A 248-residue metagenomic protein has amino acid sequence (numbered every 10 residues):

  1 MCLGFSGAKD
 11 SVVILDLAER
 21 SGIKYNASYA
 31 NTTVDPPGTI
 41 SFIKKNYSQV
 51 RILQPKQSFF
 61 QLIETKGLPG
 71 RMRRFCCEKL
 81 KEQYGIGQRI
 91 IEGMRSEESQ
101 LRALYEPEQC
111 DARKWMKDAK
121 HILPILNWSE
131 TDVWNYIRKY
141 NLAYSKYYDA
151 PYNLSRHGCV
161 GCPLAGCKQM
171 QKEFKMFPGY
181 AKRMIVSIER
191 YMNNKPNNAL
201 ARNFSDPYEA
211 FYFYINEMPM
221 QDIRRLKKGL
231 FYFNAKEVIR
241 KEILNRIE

Functional and structural regions predicted by a protein language model:
M1-Y140: ATP-dependent adenylation/nucleotidyltransferase module used to activate substrates
A143-S145, D149-E248: ATP/NTP-dependent adenylation/nucleotidyl-transfer catalytic domains that generate, transfer, or process NMP-activated
